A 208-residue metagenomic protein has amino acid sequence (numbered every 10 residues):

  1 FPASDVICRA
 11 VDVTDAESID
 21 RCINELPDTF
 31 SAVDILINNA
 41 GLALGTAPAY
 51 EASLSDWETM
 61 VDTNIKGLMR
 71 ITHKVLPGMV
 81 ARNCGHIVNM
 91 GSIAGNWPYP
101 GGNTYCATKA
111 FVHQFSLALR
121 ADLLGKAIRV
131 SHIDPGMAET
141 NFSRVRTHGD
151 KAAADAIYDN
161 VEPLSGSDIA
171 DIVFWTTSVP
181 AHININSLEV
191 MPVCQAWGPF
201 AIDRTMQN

Functional and structural regions predicted by a protein language model:
P2-D5, E25-L36: A glycine-rich helix->loop->beta "capping" turn within Rossmann-like NAD(P)(H)-dependent oxidoreductase domains
A10-R21, L54: The beta1-alpha1 cofactor-binding region of Rossmann-like NAD(H)/NADP(H)-dependent oxidoreductases
A47-A49, D56-V61: Substrate-binding pocket helix/loop in short-chain dehydrogenase/reductase
T72, T108: Active-site helix of classical SDR
P77, A121-L124: Alpha-helical segment proximal to the catalytic Tyr-Lys
S92: Residue(s) in the substrate-gating loop at a strand-loop-helix junction that position the organic substrate next
H132-G136, K151-P199: C-terminal helical subdomain
